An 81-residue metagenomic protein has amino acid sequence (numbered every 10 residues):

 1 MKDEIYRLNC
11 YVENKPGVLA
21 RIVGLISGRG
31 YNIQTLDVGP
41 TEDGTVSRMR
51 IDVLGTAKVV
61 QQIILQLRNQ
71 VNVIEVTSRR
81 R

Functional and structural regions predicted by a protein language model:
M1-R81: A conserved regulatory-domain signal marking ACT and ACT-like small-molecule sensing domains and adjacent regulatory
